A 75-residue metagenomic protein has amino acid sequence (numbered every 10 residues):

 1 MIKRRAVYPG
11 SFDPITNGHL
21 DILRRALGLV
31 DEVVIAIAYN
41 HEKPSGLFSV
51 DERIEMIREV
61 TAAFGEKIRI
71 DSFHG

Functional and structural regions predicted by a protein language model:
M1-G75: Nucleotidyltransferase catalytic core that binds NTPs
